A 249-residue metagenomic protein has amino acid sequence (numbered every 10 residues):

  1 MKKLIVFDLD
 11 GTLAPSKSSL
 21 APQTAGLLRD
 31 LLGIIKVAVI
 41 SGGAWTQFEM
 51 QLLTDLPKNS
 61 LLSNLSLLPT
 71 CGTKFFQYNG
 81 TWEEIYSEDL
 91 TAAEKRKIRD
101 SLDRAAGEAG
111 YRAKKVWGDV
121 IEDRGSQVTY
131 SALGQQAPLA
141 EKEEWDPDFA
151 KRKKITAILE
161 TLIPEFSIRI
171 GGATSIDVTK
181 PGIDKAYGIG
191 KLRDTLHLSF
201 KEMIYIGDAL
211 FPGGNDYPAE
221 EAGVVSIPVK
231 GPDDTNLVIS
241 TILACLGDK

Functional and structural regions predicted by a protein language model:
M1-L4, L20-A21, T179-P181, K185-K249: Mg2+-dependent phosphoryl-transfer enzymes with acidic/Ser/Thr/Gly-rich catalytic loops
K2, I34, L62-N64, G125 (+1 more regions): A general structural motif
K2-V6, Q23-I35, I158, T195: A short, Lys/Arg-enriched amphipathic alpha-helix followed by its capping loop at the start of a domain
F7-D10, T70-G72, R124, S131-Q135: Short loop/turn segments at strand-loop or loop-helix junctions that form parts of catalytic or ligand-binding pockets
S19-W117: Active-site phosphate-binding/coordination module
A113-I204, N215: Conserved acidic, metal-coordinating active-site core of Asp-based, Mg2+-dependent phosphoryl-transfer enzymes
